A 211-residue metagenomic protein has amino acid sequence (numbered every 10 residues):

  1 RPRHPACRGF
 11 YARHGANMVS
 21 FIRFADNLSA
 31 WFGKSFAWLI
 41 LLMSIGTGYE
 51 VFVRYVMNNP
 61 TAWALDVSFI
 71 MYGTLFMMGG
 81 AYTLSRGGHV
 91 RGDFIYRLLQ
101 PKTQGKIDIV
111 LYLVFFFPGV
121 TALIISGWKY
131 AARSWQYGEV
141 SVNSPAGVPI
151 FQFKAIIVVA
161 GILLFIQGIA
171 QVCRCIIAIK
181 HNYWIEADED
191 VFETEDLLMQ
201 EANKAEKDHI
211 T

Functional and structural regions predicted by a protein language model:
R1, R13-T211: Alpha-helical transmembrane segments and membrane-interface helix-loop junctions in multi-pass membrane proteins
H4: Charged, flexible cofactor/metal-binding loops and thiol motifs
R8-F10: Internal alpha/beta loop-helix hairpins
